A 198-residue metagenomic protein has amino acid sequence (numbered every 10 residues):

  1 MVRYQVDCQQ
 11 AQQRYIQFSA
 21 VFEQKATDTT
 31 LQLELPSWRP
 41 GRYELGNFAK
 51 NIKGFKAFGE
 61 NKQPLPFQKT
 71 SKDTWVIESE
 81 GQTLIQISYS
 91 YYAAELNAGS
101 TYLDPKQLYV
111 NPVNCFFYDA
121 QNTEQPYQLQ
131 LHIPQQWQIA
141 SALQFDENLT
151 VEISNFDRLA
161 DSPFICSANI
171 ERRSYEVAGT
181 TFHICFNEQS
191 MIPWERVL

Functional and structural regions predicted by a protein language model:
M1-W38: Early extracytoplasmic/domain-onset interaction patches
F22-A26, L35-R39, N61, Y91-A93 (+1 more regions): Short glycine-rich, polar/acidic loop-and-turn segments at beta strand-coil junctions
L33, Y43-E44: Short linear S-[DN]-x-LW-Φ motif typified by the pepsin-like aspartic protease active-site region
L45-K53, F58, Q63-L198: Non-catalytic architectural context of zinc metalloproteases
